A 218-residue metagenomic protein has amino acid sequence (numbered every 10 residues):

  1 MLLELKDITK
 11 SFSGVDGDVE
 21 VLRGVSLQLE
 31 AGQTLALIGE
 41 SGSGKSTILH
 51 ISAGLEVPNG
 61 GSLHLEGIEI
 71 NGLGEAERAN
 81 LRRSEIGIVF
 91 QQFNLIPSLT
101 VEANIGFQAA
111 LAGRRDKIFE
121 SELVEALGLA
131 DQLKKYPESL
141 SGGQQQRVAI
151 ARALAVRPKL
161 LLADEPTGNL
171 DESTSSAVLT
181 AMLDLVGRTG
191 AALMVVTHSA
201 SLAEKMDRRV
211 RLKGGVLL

Functional and structural regions predicted by a protein language model:
L2-E4, I8-K205, R209-L212: ABC family nucleotide-binding domain
G214-L218: Conserved switch/coupling elements of ABC/ABC-like ATPase nucleotide-binding domains
